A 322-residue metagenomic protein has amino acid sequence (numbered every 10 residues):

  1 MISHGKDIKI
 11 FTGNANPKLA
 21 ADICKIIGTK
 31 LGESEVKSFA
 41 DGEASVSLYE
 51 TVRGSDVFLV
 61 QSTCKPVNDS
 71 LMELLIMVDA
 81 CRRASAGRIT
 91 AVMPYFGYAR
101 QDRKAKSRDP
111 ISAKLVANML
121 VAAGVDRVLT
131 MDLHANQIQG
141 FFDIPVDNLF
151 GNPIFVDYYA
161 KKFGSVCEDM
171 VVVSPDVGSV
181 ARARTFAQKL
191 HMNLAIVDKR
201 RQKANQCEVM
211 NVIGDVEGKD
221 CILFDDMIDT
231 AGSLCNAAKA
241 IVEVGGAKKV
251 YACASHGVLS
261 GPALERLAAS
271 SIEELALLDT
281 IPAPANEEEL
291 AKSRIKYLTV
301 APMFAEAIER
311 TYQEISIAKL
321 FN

Functional and structural regions predicted by a protein language model:
M1-N322: PRPP-associated nucleotide enzymes
